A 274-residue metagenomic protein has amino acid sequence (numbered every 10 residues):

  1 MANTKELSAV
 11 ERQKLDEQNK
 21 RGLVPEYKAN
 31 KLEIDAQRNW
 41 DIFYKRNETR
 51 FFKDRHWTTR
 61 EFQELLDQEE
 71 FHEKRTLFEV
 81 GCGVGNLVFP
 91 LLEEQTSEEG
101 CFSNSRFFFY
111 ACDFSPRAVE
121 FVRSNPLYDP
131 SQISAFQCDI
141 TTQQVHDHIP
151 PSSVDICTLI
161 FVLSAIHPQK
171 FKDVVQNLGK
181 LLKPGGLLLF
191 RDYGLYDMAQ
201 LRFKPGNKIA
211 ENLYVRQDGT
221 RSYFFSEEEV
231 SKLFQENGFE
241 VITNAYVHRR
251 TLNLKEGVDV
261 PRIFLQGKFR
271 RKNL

Functional and structural regions predicted by a protein language model:
M1-Q37, I42: N-terminal auxiliary segments of SAM/dcSAM-dependent transferases
F51-K74, P90-E98: Conserved alpha-helix/loop element of class I SAM-dependent methyltransferases that forms part of the SAM/SAH-binding
T76-V145: Class I SAM-dependent methyltransferase SAM/SAH-binding core
V145-C157: A short acidic, Gly/Pro-enriched loop at the edge of an enzyme's catalytic core that lines a small-molecule cofactor
V154-K170: A short SAM/SAH-binding and catalytic strip from SAM-dependent methyltransferases
K172-L187: A short glycine-rich, Lys/Arg-flanked "PGG" loop and its adjoining helix->strand segment in the class I
G194-E256: C-terminal alpha-helical "lid/dimerization" subdomain adjacent to the S-adenosyl-L-methionine
R250-L274: Core SAM-dependent methyltransferase catalytic element
